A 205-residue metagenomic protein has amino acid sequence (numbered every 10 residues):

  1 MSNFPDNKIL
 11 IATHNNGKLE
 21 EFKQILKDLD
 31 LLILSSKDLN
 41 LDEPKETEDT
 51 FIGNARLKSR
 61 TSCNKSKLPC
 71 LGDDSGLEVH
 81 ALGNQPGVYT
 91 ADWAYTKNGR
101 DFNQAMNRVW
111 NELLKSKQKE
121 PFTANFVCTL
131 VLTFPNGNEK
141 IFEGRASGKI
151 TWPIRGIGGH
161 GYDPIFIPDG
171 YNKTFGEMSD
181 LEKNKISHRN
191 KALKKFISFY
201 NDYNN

Functional and structural regions predicted by a protein language model:
S2-L10, N16-N205: Anionic-ligand binding patches
